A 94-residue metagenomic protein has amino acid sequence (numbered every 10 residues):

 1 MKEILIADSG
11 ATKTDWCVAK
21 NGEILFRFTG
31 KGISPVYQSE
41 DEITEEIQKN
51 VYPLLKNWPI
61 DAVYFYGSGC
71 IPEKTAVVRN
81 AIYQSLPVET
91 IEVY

Functional and structural regions predicted by a protein language model:
E3-E45, W58-P59: Short glycine-rich, Thr/Ser-proximal phosphate-binding strand/loop in the N-terminal lobe of ATP-dependent enzymes
Y52-V93: Short beta-strand-loop/turn "lid" adjacent to the catalytic site in phosphate-handling enzymes
